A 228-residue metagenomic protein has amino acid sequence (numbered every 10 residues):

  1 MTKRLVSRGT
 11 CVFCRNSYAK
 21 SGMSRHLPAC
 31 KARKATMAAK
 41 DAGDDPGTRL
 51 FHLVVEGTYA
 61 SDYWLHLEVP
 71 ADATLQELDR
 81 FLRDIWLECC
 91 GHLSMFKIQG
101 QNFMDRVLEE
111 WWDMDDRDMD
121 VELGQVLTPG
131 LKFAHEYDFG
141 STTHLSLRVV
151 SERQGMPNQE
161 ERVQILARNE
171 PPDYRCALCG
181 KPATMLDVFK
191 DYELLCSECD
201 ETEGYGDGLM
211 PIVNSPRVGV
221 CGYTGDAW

Functional and structural regions predicted by a protein language model:
M1-W228: Short linear regulatory motifs enriched in tryptophan with gly/pro/ser
